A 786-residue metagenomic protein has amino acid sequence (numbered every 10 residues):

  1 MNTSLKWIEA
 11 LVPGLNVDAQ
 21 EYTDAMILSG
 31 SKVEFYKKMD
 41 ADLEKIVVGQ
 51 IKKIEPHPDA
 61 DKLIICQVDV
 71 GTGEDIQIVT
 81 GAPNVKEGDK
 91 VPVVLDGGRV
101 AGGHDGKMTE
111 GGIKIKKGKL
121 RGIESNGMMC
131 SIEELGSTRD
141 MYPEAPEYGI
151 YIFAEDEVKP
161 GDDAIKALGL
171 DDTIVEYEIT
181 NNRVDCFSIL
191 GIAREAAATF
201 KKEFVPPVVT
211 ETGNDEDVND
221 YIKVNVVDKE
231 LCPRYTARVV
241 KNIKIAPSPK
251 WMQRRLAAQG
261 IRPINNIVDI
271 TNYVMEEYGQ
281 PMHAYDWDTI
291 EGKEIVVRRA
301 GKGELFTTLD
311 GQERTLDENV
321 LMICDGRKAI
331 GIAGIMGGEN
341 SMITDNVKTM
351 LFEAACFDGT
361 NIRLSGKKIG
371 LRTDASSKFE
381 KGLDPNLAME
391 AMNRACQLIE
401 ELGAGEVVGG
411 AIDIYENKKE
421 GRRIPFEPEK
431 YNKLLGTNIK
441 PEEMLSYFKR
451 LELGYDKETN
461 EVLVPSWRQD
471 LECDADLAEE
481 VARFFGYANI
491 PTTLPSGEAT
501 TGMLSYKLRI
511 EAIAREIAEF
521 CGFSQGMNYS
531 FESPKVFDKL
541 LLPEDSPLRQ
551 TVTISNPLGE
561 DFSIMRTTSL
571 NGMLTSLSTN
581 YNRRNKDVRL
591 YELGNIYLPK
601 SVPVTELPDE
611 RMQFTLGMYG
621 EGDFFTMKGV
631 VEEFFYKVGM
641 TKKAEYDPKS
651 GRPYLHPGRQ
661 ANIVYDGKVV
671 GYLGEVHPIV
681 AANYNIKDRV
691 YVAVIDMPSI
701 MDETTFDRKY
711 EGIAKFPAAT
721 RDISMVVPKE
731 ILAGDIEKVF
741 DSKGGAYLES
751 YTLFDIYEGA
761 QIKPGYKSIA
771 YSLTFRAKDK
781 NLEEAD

Functional and structural regions predicted by a protein language model:
M1-E216, L351, G370, D374 (+3 more regions): Phosphate-backbone binding interfaces of nucleic-acid-interacting proteins
L5, D24, I64, F204-L305: Glycine/proline-enriched, intrinsically flexible loops and inter-domain linkers
D40-E44, G213-N214, A499-T500, L504 (+3 more regions): Beta-rich nucleic-acid/ligand-interaction surfaces
V48-I78, P160, N265, T271-N340: Conserved mixed alpha/beta core segments that line enzyme active sites in large multi-domain catalysts
R121-Y151, A164-G169, T173, V320-E420 (+4 more regions): Mobile "lid/hinge" segments at catalytic clefts and subdomain interfaces of large enzymes
G191, I424-K586, R721, T774-N781 (+1 more regions): Extended, well-folded interaction surfaces typified by the phenylalanyl-tRNA synthetase beta subunit core
A196-V227, G403-Y431, L435-N438: Terminal amphipathic helices with adjacent charged low-complexity linkers/tails
R450-L453, D470, K600-V604, D609-E610 (+2 more regions): A carboxyl-terminal module marker
